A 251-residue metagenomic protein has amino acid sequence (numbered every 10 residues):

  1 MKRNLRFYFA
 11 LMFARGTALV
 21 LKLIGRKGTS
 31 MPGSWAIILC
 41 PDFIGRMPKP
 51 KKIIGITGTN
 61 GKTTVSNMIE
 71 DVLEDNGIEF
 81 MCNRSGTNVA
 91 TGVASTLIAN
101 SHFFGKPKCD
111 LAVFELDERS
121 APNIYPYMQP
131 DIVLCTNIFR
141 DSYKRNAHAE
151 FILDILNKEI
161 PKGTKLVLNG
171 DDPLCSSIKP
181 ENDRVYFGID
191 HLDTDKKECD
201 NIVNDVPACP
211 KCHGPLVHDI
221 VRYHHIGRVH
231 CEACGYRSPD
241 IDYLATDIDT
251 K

Functional and structural regions predicted by a protein language model:
R3, V185-K251: Adenine nucleotide phosphate-binding catalytic loops in nucleotide-utilizing enzymes
N4-K211: Phosphate-binding loop of NTP-binding sites
